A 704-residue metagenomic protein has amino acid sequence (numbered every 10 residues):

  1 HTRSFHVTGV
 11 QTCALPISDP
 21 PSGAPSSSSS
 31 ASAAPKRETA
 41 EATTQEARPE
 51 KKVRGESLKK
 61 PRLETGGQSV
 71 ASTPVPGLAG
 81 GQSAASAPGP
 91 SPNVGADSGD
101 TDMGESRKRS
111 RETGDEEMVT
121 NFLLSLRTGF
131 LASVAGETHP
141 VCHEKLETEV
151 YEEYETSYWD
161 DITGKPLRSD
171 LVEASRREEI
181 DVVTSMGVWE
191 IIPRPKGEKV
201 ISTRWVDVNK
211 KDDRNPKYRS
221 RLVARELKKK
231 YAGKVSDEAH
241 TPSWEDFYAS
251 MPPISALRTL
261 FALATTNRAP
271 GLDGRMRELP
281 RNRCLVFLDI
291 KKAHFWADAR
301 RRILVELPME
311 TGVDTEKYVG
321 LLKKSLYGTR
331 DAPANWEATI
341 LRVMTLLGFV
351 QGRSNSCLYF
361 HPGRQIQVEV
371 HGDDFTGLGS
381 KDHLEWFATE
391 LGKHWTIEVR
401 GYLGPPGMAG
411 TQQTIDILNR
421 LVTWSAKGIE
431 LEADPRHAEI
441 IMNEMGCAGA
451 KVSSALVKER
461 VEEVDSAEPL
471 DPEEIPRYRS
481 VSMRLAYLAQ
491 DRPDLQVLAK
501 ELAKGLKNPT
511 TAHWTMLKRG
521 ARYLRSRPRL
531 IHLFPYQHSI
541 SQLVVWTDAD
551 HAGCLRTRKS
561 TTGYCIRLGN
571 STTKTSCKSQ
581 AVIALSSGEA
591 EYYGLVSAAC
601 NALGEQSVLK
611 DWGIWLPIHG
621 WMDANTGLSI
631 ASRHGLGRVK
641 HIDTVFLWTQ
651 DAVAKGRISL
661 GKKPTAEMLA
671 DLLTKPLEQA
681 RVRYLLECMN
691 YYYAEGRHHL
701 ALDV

Functional and structural regions predicted by a protein language model:
H1-C13, I17: Single conserved hydrophobic/aromatic residue that forms the stacking wall/gate of nucleotide- or nucleobase-binding
P16-R353, G446, E474, G696-V704: Chromodomain-type histone methyl-lysine reader module
V183, W205, D213, L260 (+22 more regions): Mobile genetic element proteins and their domesticated derivatives, centered on retroelements and DNA transposons
A256, I566-Y593: A short, polar/acidic, helix/strand-boundary loop motif
L260-F261, L322, T411-H532, P664 (+1 more regions): C-terminal reverse transcriptase regions that engage the nucleic-acid substrate
H294-P308, S325-A332, H361-I397, L421-E430 (+2 more regions): Catalytic palm subdomain of template-directed nucleic-acid polymerases, centered on the conserved carboxylate motif
L347-S354, T376-A438, A521, R525-F534 (+3 more regions): Polymerase palm active-site segment centered on the conserved acidic dipeptide of motif C
Q542, A581-V704: RNase H-like nuclease module associated with reverse transcription
